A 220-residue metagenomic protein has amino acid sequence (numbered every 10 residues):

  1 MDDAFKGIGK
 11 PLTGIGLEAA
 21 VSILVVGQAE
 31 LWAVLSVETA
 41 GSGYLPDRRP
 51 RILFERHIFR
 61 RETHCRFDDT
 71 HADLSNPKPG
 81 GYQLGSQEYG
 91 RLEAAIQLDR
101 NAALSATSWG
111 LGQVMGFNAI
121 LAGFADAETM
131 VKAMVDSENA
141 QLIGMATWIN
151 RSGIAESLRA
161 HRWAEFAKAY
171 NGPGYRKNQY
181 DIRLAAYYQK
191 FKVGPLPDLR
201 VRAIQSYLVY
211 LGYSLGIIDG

Functional and structural regions predicted by a protein language model:
M1-L196, R200: Catalytic glycan-binding domains that act on GlcNAc-containing polysaccharides
A160, L196-V201, S206-G220: Short acidic, glycine/serine/threonine-rich helix-capping segments at coil-helix boundaries
